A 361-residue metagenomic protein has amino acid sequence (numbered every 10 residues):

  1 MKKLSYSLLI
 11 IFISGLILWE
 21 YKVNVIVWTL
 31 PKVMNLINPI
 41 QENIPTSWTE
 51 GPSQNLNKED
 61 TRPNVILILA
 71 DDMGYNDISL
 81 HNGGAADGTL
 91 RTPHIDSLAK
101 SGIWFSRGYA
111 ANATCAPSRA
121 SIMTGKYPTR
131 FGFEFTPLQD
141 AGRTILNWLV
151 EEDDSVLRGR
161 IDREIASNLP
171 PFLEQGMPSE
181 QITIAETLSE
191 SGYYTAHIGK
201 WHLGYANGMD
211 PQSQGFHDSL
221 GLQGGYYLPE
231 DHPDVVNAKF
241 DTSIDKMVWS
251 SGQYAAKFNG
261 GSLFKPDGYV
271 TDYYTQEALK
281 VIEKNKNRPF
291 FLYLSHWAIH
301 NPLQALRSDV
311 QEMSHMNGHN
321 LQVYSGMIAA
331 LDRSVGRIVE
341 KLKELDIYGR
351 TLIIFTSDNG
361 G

Functional and structural regions predicted by a protein language model:
K2-G361: Formylglycine-dependent sulfatase
